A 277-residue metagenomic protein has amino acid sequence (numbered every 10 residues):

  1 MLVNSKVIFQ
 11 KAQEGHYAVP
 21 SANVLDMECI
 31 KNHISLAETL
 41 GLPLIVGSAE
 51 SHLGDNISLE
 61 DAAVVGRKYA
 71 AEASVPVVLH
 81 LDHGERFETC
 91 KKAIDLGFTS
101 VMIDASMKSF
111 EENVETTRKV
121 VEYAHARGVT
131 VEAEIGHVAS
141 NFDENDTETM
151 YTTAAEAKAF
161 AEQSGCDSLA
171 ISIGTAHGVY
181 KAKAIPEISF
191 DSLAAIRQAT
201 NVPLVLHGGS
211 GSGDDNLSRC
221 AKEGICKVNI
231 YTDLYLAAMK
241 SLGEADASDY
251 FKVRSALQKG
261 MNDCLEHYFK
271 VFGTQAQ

Functional and structural regions predicted by a protein language model:
V3-G15, L25-H52, I57-S74, G84-T200 (+5 more regions): Alpha/beta enzyme core
V19-N23, L79-H80, M102, L204-H207 (+1 more regions): Short catalytic-loop micro-motif centered on adjacent basic/acidic residues
N23, S210, V228, T232 (+1 more regions): Hydrophobic alpha-helical scaffolding
S192, A199-V202, V253-Q258: Active-site-adjacent C-terminal substructures of enzyme catalytic domains
L242-Q277: Extended, intrinsically disordered, low-complexity segments
